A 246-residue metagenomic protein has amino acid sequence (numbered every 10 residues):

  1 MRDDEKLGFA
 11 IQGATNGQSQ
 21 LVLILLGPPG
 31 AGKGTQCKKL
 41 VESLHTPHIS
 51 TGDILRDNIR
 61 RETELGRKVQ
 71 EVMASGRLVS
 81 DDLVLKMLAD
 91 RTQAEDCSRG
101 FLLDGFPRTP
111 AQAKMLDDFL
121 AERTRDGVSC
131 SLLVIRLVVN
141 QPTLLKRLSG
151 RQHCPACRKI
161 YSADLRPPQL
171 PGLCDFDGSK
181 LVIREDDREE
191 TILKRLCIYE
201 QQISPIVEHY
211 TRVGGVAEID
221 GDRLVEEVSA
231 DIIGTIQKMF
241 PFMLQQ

Functional and structural regions predicted by a protein language model:
M1-Q246: Glycine-rich phosphate-binding loop of ATP-dependent small-molecule kinases
